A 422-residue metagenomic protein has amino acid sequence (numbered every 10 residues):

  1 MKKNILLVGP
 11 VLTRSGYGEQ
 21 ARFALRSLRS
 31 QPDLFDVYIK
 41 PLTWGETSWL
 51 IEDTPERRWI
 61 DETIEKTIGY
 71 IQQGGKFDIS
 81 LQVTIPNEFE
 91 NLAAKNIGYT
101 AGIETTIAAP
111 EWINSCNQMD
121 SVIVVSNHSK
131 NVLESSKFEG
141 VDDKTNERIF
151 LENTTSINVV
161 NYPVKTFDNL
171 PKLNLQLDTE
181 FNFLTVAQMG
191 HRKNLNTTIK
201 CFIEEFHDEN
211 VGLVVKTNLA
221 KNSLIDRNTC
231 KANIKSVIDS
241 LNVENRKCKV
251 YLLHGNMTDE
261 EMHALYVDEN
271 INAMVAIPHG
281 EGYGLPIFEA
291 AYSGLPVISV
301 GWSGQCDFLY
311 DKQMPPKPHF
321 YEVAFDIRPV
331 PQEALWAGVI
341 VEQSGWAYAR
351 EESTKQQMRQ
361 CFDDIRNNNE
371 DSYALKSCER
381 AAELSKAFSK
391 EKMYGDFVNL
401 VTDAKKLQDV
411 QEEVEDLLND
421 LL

Functional and structural regions predicted by a protein language model:
M1-K76, G212, G395, L422: N-terminal pre-catalytic "stem/leader" segment of glycosyltransferase-like enzymes
L6-G9, Q176-K193, I199-F202, L213-V215: Conserved donor-binding/catalytic core segment of Leloir-type glycosyltransferases
L6-V8, E46-V132: Extended catalytic core of nucleotide-activated donor transferases of GT-like folds
S121-N169: Donor nucleotide-sugar binding/catalytic pocket of nucleotide-sugar-dependent glycosyltransferases
L224-L265, N272-A273: Nucleotide-activated donor-binding/catalytic signature segment of Leloir-type glycosyltransferases, i.e., the conserved
C306-D363: Change "using UDP/GDP/dTDP sugars" to "using nucleotide sugars
G345-Q356, R366-N399: A charged, aromatic-enriched C-terminal amphipathic alpha-helix characteristic of glycosyltransferases across folds
R359-N367, K390-L422: C-terminal alpha-helical cap of glycosyltransferases
